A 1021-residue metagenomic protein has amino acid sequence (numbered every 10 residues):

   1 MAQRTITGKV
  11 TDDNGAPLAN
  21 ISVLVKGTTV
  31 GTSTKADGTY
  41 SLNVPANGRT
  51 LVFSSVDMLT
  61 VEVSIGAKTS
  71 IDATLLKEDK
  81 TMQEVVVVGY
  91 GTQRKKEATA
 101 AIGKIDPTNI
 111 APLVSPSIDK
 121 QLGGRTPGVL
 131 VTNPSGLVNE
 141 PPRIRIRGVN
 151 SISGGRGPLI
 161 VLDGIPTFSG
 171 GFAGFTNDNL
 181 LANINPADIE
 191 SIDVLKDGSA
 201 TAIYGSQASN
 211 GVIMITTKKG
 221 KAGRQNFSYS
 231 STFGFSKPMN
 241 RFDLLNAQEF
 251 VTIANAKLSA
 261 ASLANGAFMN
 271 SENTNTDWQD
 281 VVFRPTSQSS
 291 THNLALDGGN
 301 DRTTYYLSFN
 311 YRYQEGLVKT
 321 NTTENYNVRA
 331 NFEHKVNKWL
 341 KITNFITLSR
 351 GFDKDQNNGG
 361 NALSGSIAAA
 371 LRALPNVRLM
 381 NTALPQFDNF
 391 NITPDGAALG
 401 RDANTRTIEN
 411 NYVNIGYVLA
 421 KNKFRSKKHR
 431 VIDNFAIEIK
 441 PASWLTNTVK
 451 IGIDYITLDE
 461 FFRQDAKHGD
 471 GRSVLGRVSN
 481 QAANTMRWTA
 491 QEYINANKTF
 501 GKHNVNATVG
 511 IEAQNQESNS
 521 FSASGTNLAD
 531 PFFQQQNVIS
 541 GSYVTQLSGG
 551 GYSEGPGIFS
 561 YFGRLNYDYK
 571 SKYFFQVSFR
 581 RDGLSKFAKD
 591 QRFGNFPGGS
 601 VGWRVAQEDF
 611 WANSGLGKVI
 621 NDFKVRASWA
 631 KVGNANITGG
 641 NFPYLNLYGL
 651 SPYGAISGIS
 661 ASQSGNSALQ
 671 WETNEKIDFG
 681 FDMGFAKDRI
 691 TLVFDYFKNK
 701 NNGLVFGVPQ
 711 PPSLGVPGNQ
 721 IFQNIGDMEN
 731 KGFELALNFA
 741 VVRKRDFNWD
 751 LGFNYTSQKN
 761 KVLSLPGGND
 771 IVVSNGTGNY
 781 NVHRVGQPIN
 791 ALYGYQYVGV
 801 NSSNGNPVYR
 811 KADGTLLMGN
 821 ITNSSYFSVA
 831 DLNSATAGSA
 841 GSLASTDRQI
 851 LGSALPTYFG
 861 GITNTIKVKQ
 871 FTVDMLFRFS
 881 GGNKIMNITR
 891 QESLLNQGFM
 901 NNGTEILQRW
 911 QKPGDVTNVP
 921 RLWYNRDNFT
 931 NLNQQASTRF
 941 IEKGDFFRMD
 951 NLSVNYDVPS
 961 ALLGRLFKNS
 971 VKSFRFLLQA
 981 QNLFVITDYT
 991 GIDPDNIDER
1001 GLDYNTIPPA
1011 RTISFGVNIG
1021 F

Functional and structural regions predicted by a protein language model:
M1-R329, H334-S349, N358, I432 (+9 more regions): Short, small/polar-rich motifs associated with maturation and membrane association, primarily at protein termini
G15, G38, M58, T382-P385 (+5 more regions): Detector for glycine-centered tight turns/loop "hinges" at secondary-structure junctions
V23, F53, I160, K498 (+4 more regions): Short aromatic-centered micro-motifs
N109, Y313-E315, G583-S585, V741-R743 (+1 more regions): A generic structural motif
G157, A261, G266, S287-S290 (+7 more regions): Extracellular/periplasmic, surface-exposed regions of secreted and cell-surface proteins
F242, A247-S262, S349-N404, A513-Q534 (+5 more regions): A surface-exposed, glycine/aromatic-enriched loop/edge motif typical of exported proteins
A264-S271, H468, R472, Y653-A661 (+4 more regions): Surface-exposed, extracytoplasmic segments of Gram-negative outer-membrane nutrient-acquisition systems
